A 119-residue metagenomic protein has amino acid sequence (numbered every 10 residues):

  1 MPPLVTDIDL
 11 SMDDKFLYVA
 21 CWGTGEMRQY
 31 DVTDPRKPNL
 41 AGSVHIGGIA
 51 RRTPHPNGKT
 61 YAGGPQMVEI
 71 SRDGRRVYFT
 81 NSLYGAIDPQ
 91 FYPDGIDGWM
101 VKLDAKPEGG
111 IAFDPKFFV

Functional and structural regions predicted by a protein language model:
M1-P3, A41-T60, P115-V119: Surface-exposed loop and turn segments in beta-propeller and other repeat-based domains that flank or scaffold
M1-S11, H55-R72: Signature of short aromatic-glycine-proline-rich micro-motifs recurring in repeat-based ectodomains
I8, M27-Q29, V68, G98-K102: Hydrophobic beta-strand positions in blades of beta-propellers and related beta-sheet-rich domains
Y18-A20, N57-K59, P89-D94: Short consensus segments that form the blades of beta-propeller domains, in both extracellular/periplasmic
W22, S82-Y84: Short loop/turn segments immediately following the C-termini of beta-strands
T24, P38, G95-W99: A detector of repeated loop/turn-to-beta-strand junctions in beta-rich toroidal repeat architectures
Q29-A41, P89, K102-D114: Short loop/turn segments immediately following beta-strands, especially the blade-tip and inter-blade linker loops
